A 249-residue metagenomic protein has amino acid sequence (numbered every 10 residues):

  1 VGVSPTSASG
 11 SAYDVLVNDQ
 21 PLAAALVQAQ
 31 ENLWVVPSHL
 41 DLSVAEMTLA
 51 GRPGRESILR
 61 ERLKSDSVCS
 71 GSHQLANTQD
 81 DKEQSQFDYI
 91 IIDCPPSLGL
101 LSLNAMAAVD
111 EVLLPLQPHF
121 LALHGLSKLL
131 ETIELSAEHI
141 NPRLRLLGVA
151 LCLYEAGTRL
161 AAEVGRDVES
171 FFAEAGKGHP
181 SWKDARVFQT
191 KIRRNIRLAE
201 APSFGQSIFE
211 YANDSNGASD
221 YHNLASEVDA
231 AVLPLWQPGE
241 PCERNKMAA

Functional and structural regions predicted by a protein language model:
V1-A249: P-loop NTP-binding core
